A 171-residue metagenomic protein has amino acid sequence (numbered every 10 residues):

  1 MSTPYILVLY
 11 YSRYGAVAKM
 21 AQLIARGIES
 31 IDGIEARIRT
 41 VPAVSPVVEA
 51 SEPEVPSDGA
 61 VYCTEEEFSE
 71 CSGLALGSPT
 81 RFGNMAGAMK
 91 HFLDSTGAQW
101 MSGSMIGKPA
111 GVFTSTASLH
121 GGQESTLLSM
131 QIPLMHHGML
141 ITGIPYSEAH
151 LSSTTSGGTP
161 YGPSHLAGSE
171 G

Functional and structural regions predicted by a protein language model:
M1-S104: N-terminal beta1-alpha1-beta2 submodule of the flavodoxin-like/Rossmannoid cofactor-binding fold
A16, L74, S78, N84 (+6 more regions): Gly/Ser/Thr-rich helix-start
P42, G83-A86, I106, T114 (+2 more regions): Generic, ordered loop/turn and secondary-structure boundary motif
P46-V48, G103, V112, H120 (+1 more regions): A broad, structure-centric signal for solvent-exposed, well-ordered loop/edge residues that line or flank functional
P56-G59, L140-G171: Glycine-rich phosphate/pyrophosphate-binding loop and the adjoining helix
A75, A117-S118, A167: Short acidic/polar capping segments at secondary-structure boundaries
D94-G97, M135, L166: A generic structural signal for secondary-structure junctions that act as hinges or helix/strand caps at the edges
I106-S156: Short, glycine-/small-residue-rich phosphate/pyrophosphate-handling segment
